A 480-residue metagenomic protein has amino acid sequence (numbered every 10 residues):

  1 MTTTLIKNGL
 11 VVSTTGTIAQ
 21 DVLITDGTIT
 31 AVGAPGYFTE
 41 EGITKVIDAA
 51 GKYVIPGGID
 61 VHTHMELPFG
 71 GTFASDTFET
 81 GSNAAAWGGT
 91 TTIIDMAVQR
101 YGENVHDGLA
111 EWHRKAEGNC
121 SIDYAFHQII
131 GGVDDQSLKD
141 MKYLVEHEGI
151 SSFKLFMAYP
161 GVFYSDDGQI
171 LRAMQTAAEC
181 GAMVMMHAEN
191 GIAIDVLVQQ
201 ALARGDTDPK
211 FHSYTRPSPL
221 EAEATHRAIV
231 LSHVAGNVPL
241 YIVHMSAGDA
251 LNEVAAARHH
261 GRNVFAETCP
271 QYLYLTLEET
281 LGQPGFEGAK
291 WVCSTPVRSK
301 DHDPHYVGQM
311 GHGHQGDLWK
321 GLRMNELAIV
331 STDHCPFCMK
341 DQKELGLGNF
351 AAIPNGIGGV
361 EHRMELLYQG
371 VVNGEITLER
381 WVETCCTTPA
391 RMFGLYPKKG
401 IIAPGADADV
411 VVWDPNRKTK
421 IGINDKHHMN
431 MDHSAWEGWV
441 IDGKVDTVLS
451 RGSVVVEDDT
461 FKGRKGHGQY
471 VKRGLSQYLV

Functional and structural regions predicted by a protein language model:
T2-L5, L10-P56: Histidine-rich, glycine-flanked metal-binding segment
G9, G27, G51, H62 (+14 more regions): Divalent metal-coordination and catalytic microenvironments
A49-N119, Q136: Metal-associated gating/positioning segment near the N- to mid-region
I94-D95, A125-Q128, P239-H244: Short catalytic-loop micro-motif centered on adjacent basic/acidic residues
H106-I122, R172-M186: Alpha-helix-loop-beta-strand connector modules within alpha/beta enzyme cores
Q136-V330, G346: Histidine/acidic residue-rich metal-binding segments in metalloenzymes
T207-N237, A328-V330, C335-N416: His/Asp/Glu-enriched, well-ordered alpha-helical/loop segment that forms or immediately abuts the divalent-metal
E344-N349, N355, P404-V471: C-terminal cap of metal-dependent C-N hydrolases
